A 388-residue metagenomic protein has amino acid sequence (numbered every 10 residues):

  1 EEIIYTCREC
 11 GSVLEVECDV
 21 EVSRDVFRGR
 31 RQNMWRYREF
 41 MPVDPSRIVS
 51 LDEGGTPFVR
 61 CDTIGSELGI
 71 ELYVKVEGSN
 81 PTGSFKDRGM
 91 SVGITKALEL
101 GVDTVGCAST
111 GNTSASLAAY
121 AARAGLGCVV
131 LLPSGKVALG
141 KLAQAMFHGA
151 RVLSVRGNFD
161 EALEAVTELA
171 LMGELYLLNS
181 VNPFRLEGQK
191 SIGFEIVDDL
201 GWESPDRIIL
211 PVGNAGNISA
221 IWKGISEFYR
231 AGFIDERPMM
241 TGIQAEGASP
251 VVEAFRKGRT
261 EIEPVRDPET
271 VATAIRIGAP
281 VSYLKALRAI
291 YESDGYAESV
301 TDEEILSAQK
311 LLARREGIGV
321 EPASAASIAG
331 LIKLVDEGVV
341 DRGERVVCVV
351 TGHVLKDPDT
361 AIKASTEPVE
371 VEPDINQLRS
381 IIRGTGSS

Functional and structural regions predicted by a protein language model:
E1-S388: PLP-dependent amino-acid enzyme catalytic core
